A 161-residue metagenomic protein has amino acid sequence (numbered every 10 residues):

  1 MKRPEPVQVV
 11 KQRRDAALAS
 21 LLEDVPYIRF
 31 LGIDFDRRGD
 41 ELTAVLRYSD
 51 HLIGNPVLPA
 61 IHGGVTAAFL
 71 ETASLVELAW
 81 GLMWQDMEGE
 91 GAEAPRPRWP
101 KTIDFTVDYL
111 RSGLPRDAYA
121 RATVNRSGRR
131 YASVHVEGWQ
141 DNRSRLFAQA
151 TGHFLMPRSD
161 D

Functional and structural regions predicted by a protein language model:
M1-T43: N-terminal leader/capping segments at the start of a protein or of a new domain
K2-Q12, R111-D161: HotDog/MaoC-like acyl-thioester-processing domains
L31, D40-L42, W99-F105, R116 (+1 more regions): A generic structural signal for short beta-strands and their flanking turns/coil linkers
L31-I61: Catalytic strand-loop segment that frames the active site of acyl-thioester-processing enzymes
L46-Y48, Y109, M156: Hydrophobic residues in beta-strands and at strand termini
V57-E71, L75-V76: Compact, glycine-rich, soluble single-domain proteins
L75-Y119, V124: Hydrophobic beta-strand-centered segment that forms part of the acyl-chain substrate-binding groove
